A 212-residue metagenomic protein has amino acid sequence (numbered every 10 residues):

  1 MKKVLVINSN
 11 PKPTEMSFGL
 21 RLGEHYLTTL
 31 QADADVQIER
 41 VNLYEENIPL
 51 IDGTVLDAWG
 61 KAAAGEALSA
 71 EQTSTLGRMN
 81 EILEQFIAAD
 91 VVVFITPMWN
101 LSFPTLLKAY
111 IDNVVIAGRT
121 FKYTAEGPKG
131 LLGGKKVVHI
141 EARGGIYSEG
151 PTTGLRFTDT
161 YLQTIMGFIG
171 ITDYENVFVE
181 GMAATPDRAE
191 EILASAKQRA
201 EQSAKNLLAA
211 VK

Functional and structural regions predicted by a protein language model:
M1-T96, L101-T105, A109-D112, I116 (+1 more regions): N-terminal beta1-alpha1-beta2 submodule of the flavodoxin-like/Rossmannoid cofactor-binding fold
K3, Q37, K135-V137, D173: Residues at the starts of beta-strands that form the adenosine-phosphate
S9, A142, V179: Cofactor-binding loop segments of dinucleotide-utilizing enzymes, especially the Rossmann-like FAD- and NAD(P)+-binding
P13, N47, I146, A183-T185: Flexible, glycine-rich phosphate/dinucleotide-binding loops and adjacent beta-alpha linkers at cofactor/substrate
V41, I140, V177: Hydrophobic residues at beta-strand termini and immediately following loops that shape nucleotide-binding pockets
A89-D90, G134, I171: Short, well-ordered alpha-helix to beta-strand connector turns
Y123-F168: Short, glycine-/small-residue-rich phosphate/pyrophosphate-handling segment
E149-K212: Glycine-rich phosphate/pyrophosphate-binding loop and the adjoining helix
